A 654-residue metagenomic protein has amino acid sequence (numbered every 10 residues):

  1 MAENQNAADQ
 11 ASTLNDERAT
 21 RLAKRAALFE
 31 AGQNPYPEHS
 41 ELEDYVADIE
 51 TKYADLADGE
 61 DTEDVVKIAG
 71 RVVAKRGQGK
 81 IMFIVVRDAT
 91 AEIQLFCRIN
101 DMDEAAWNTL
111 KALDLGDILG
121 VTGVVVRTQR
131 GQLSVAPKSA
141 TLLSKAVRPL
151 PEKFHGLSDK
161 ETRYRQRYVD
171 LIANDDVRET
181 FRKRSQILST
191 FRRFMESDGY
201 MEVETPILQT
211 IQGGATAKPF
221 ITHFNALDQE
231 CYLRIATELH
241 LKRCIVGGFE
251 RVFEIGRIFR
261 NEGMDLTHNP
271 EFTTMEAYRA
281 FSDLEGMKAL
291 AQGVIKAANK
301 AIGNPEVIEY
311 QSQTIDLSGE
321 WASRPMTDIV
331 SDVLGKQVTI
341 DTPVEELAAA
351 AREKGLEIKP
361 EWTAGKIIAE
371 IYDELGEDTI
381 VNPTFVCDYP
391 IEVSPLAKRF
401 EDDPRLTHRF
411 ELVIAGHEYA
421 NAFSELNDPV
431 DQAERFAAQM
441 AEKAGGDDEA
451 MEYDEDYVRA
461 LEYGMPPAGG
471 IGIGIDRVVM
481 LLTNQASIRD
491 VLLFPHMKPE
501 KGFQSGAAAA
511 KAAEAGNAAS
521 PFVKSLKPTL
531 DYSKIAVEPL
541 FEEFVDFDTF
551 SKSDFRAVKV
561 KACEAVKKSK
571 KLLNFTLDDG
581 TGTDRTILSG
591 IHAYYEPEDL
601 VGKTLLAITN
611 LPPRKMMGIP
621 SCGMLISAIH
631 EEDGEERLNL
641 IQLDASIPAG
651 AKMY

Functional and structural regions predicted by a protein language model:
M1-E543, T549-K559, T581-T583, A593 (+2 more regions): Class II aminoacyl-tRNA synthetase catalytic cores and aaRS-like
Q78-V85, K567-T576: Short aromatic-glycine-enriched beta-strand elements
K561-A565: Short amphipathic beta-strand and strand-loop transition segments with alternating hydrophobic
K571-D578, R585-G590: Short beta-strand segments
